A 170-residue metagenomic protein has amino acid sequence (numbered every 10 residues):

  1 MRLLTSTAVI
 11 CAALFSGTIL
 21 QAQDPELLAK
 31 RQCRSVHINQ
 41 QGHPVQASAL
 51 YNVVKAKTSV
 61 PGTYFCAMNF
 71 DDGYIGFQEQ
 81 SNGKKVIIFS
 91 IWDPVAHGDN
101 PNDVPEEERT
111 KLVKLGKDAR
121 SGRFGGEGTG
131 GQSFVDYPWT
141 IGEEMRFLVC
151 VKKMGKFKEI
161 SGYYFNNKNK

Functional and structural regions predicted by a protein language model:
M1-S6: Positively charged n-region of N-terminal signal peptides that target proteins for export
T7-G17: Bacterial N-terminal signal peptides
T18-A22: Sec/Tat signal peptide C-region and signal peptidase I cleavage site
Q23-A119, F134: Secretory/extracellular carbohydrate-interaction modules and structurally similar beta-sandwich "look-alikes"
F124-E144: Short, aromatic/His-centered strand-loop micro-motif at the edge of beta-sheets
W139-K170: Carbohydrate-binding surfaces in secreted/extracellular proteins
